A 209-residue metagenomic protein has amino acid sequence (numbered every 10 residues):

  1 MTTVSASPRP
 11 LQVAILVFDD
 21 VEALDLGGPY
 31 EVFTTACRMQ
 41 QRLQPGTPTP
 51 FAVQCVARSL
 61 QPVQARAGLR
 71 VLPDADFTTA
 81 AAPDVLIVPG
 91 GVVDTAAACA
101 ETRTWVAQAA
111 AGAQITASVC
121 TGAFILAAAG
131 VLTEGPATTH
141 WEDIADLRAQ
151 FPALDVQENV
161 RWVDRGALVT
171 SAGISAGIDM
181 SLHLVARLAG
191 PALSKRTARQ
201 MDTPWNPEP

Functional and structural regions predicted by a protein language model:
M1-T116, A127-A128, A145, Q157-N159 (+1 more regions): Extended, subdomain-level signal for the structured scaffold at the beginning of enzyme domains
T116-A117, T138, Q157, V169: Structural detector of well-ordered beta-strand residues that form the stable sheet scaffold of enzyme domains
A123, V169-V185: Active-site-proximal catalytic alpha-helix in oxidoreductases
F124-L132: Glycine-rich, charge-decorated loop segments at or immediately adjacent to ligand/cofactor-binding or catalytic sites
L132-N159, Q200: A conserved active-site-flanking secondary-structure segment within enzyme catalytic domains
N159-S171: Amphipathic alpha-helical segments enriched in hydrophobic/aromatic residues interleaved with Lys/Arg
